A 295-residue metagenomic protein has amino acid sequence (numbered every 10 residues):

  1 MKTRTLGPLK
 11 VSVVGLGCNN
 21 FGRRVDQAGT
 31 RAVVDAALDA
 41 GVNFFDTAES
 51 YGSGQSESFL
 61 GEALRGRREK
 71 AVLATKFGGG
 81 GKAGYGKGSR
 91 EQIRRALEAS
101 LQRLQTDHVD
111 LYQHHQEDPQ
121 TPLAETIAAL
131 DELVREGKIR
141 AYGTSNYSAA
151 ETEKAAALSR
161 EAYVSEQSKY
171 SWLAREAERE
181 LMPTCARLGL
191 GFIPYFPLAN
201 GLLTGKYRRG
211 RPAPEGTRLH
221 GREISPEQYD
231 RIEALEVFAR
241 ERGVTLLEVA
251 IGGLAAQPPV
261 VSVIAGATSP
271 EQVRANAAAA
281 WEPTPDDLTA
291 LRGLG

Functional and structural regions predicted by a protein language model:
M1-V72: N-terminal binding-site loop/beta-alpha segment at the start of enzyme catalytic domains that lines or forms
C18-A28, F77-R94, H115-T121: Active-site mouth loops of central-metabolism enzymes
G22-D26, A48-E57, G81, D118-P122 (+2 more regions): Acidic-and-aromatic substrate-binding clefts and catalytic sites of carbohydrate-active enzymes
V25-A37, G88-L104, T152-E153: Short, acidic/polar
D46-T47, L60, T75, T144 (+1 more regions): Hydrophobic residues in well-ordered beta-strands that form the structural core
K70-K82, K169: A short, structured active-site edge motif that brings together acidic residues
L101-T121: Active-site groove signature of glycoside hydrolases
T121-G295: Beta/alpha (TIM)-barrel catalytic core signal, keyed to glycine-rich beta->alpha loops juxtaposed to Asp/Glu that bind
